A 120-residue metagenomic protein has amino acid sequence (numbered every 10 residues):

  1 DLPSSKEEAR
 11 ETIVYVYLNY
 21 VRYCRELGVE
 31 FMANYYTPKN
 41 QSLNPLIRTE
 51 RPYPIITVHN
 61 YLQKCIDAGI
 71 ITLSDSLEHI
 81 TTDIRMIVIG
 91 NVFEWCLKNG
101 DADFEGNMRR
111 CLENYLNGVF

Functional and structural regions predicted by a protein language model:
D1-E26, I80-I84: Hydrophobic alpha-helical connector segments
L2-S4, F31-P38, N91, W95-N99: Secondary-structure edge/capping motif, primarily at the C-terminal ends of alpha-helices and the immediately following
K6, R10, V14, N44 (+6 more regions): Short, structured helix-loop boundary elements
E11, L18-H59: Short secondary-structure transition hinges
Y15-L18, R22, I56, N60-A68 (+3 more regions): C-terminal peripheral helix-coil segments that are non-catalytic and often amphipathic
